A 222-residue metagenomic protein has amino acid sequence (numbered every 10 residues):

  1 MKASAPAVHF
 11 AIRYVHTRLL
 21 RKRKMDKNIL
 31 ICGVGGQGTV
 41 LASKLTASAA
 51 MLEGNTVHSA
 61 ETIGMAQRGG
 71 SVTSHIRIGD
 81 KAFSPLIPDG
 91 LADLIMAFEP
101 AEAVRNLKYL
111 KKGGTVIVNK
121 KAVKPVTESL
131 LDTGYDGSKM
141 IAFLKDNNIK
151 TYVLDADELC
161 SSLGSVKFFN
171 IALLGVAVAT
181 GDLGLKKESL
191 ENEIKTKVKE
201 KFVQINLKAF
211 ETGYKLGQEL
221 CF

Functional and structural regions predicted by a protein language model:
M1: Cys/His-clustered metal-coordination modules, chiefly Zn-binding fingers
P6-K22: Iron-sulfur cluster-binding cysteine motifs and their immediate structural context in ferredoxin-like electron-transfer
R23-F222: Active-site cofactor/cluster-binding pocket
